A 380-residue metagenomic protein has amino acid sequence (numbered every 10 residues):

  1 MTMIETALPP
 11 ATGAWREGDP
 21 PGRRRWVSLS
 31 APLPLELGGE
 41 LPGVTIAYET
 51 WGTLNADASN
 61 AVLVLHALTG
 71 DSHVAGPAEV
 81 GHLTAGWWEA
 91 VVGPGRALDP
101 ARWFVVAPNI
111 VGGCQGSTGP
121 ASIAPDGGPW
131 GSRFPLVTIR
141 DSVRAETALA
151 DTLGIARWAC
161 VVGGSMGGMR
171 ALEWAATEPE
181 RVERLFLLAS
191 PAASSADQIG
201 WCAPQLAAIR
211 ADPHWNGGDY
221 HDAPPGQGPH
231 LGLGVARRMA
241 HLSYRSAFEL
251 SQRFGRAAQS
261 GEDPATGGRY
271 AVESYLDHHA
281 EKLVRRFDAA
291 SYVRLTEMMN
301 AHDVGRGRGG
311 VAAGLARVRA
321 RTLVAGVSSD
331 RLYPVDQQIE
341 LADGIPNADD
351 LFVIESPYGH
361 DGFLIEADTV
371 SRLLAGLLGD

Functional and structural regions predicted by a protein language model:
M1-V64, A78: Catalytic-loop region of hydrolases
E49, T53-L54, A58-I123: N-terminal cap/lid subdomain of alpha/beta-hydrolase-fold enzymes
G128-P129, R133, R140-A159: Conserved acidic catalytic loop of the alpha/beta-hydrolase fold
R157-G200: Conserved hydrolase catalytic core segment
L187-K282: Alpha/beta-hydrolase-fold enzymes
G307-V311, A320, P334-D343: Short alpha-helix in the alpha/beta-hydrolase fold that links the catalytic acid
V318, V324-G326: Short beta-strand/loop motif that positions the catalytic acidic residue of the alpha/beta-hydrolase fold
A348-D380: Catalytic active-site module of serine/aspartate enzymes centered on a nucleophile-bearing elbow/loop
